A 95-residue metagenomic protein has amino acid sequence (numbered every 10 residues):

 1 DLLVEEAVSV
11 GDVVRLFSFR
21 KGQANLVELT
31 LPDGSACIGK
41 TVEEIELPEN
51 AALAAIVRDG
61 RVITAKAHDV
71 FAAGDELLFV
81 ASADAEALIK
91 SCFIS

Functional and structural regions predicted by a protein language model:
D1-S35: Flexible, Lys/Arg-rich cytosolic regulatory linkers and terminal tails that connect or flank
V27-S95: Cytosolic Rossmann-like ligand/nucleotide-binding regulatory domains
